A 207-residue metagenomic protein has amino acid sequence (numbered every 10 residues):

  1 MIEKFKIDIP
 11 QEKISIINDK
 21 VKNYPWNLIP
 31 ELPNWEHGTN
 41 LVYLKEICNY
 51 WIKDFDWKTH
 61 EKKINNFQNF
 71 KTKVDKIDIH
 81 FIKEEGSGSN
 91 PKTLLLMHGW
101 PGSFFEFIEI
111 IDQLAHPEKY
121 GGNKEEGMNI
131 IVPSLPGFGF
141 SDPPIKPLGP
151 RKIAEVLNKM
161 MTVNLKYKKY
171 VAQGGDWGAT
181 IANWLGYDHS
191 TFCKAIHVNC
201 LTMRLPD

Functional and structural regions predicted by a protein language model:
M1-W26: Mature N-terminal segment immediately following signal peptide/propeptide cleavage in secreted/periplasmic
F5, N23-W26, V42-D207: Catalytic cores of eukaryotic secretory-pathway lumenal/extracellular enzymes that build and remodel glycoconjugates
I9-E12, T39, L148: Short coil/turn linker and secondary-structure boundary residues
L28-P30: Short, surface-exposed acidic
L32-L41: Coupling/switch/interface segments within P-loop NTPase motor domains and analogous charged loops in nucleic-acid
